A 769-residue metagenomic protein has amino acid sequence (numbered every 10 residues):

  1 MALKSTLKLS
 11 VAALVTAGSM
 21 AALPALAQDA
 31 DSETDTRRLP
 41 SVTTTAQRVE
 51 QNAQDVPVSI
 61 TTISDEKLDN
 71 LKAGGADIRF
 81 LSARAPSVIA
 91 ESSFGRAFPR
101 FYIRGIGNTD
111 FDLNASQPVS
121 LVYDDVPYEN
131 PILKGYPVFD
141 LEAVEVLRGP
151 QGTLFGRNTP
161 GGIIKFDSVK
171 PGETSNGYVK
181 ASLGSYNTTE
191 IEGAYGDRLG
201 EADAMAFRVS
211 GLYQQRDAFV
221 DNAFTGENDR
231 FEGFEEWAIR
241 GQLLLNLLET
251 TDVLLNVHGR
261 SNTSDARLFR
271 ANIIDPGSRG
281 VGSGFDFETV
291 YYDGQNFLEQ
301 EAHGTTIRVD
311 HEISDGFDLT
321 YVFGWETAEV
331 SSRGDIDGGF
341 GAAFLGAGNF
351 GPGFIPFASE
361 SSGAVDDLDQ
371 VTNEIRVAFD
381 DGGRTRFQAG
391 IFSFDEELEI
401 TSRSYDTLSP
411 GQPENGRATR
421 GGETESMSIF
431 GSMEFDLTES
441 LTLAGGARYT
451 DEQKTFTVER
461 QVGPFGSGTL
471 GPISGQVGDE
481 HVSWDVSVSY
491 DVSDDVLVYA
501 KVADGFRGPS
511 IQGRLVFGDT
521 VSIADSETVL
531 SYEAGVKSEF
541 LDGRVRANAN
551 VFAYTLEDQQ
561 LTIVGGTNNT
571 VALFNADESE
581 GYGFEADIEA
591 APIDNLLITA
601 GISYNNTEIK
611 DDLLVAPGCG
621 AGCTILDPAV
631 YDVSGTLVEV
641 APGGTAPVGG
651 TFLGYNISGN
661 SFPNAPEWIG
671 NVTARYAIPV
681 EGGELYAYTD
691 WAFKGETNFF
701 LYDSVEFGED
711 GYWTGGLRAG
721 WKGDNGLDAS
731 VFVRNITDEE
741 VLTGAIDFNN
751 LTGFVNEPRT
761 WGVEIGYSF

Functional and structural regions predicted by a protein language model:
M1-R84, E249, G716: N-terminal Sec signal peptide and the immediately downstream disordered periplasmic leader that contains the TonB box
S32, L443, A553-T555, N575-L701: Gram-negative outer-membrane beta-barrel transporters
I78-R79, F101-Y102, V122, A143-V146 (+2 more regions): N-terminal periplasmic accessory domains that precede and gate Gram-negative outer-membrane beta-barrel machines
F111-D112, P118-V119, D124-P150: Short acidic/polar hinge/loop motifs at secondary-structure boundaries that mediate gating or recognition
N176-Y178, L183-D265, H303, D369 (+5 more regions): Transmembrane beta-barrel wall of Gram-negative outer-membrane proteins
E232-F387, F394-E396, R546-N548: Outer-membrane beta-barrel domain signature, strongest for Gram-negative TonB-dependent receptors and also present
T306-I336, D491, L497-R507, D525-L613: Membrane-embedded beta-barrel scaffold of Gram-negative outer-membrane proteins
A692-L701, W721-F769: C-terminal beta-signal and adjacent terminal beta-strands/loops of Gram-negative outer-membrane beta-barrel proteins
